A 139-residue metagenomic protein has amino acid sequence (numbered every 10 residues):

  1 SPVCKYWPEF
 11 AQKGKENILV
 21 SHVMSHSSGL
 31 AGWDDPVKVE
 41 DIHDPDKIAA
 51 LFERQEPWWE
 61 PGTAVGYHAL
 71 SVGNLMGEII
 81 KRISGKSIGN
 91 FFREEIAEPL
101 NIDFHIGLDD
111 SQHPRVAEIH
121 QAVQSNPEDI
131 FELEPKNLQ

Functional and structural regions predicted by a protein language model:
P2-K13, P99: Short, glycine/proline-biased beta-turn/loop segments that scaffold the active-site neighborhood
K13-Q139: Short, surface-exposed loop or secondary-structure junction motifs that flank catalytic or metal-binding residues
